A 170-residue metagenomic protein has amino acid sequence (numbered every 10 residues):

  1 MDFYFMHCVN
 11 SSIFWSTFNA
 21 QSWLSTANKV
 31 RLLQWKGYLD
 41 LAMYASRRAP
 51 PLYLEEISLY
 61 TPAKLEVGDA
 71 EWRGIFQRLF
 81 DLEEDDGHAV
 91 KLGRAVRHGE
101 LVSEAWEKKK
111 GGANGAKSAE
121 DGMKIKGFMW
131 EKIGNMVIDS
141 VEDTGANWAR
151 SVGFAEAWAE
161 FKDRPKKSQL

Functional and structural regions predicted by a protein language model:
M1-L170: Mature, well-folded catalytic/scaffold domains that follow N-terminal targeting or propeptide regions
